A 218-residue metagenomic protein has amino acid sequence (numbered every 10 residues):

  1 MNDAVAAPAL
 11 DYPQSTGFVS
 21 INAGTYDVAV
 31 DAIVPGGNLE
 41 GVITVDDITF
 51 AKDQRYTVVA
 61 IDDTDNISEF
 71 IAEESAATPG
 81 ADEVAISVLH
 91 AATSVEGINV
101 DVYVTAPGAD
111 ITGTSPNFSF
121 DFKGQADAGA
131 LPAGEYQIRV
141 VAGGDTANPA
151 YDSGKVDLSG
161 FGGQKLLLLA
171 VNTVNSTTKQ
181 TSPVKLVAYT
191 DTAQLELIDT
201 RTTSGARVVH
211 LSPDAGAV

Functional and structural regions predicted by a protein language model:
M1-V218: Intrinsically disordered, low-complexity polar regions and short flexible loop motifs
